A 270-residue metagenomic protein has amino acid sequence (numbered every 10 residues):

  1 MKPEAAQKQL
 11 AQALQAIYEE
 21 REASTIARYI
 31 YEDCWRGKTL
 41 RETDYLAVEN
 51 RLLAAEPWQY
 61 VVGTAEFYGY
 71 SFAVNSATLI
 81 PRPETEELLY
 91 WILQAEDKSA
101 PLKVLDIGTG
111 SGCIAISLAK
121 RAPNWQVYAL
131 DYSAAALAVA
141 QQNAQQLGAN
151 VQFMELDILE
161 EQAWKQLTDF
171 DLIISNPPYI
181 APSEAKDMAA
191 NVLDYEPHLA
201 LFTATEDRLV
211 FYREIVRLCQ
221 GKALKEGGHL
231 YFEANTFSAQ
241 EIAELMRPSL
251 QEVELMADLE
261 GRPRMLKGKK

Functional and structural regions predicted by a protein language model:
M1-R41: Non-catalytic accessory regions of SAM-dependent methyltransferases
Q7, A27, Y45, A55-W58 (+8 more regions): A general structural signal for well-ordered alpha-helical segments in protein cores
T25-Q94: Conserved AdoMet
I30, A55, T85, I114 (+5 more regions): Residue-level signal for inorganic ion chemistry
F72, V151-F153, V253: Generic structural signal for residues in well-ordered beta-strands
E87-D187, E214: Conserved SAM/SAH cofactor-binding pocket of Class I
Y179-F211: Mobile active-site "lid"/loop adjacent to the S-adenosyl-L-methionine
T205-G268: Conserved Class I SAM-dependent methyltransferase catalytic core
